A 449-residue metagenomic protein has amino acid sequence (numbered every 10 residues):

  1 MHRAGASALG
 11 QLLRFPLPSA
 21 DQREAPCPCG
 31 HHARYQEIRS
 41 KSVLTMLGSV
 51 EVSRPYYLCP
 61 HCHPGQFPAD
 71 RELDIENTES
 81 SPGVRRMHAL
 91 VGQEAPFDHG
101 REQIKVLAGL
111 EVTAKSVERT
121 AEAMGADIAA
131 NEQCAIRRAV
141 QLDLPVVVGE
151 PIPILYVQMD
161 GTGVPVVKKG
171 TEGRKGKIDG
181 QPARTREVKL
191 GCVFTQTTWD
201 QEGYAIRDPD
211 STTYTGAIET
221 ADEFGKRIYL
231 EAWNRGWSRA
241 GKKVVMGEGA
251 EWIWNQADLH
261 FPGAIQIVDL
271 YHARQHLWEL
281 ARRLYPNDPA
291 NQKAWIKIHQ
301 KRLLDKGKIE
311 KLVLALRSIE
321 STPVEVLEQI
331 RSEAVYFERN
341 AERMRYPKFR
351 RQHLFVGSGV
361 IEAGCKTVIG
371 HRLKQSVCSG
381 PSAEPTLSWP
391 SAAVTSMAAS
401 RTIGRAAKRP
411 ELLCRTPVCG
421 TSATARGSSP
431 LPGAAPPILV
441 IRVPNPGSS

Functional and structural regions predicted by a protein language model:
M1-G10, R14, R54-I438, G447: Catalytic center-proximal scaffold of phosphoryl-transfer enzymes
L12-E24, H31-Q36, G48-S53: Short, flexible, mixed-charge glycine/proline-rich loop motifs that serve as phosphate/nucleic-acid-contacting
P26-C27, C59: Short cysteine-rich clusters marking metal-coordination/redox-active sites
P28-H31, H63: Cys/His-coordinated zinc-binding microdomains
Y35-Q36, V43-S49, E172-K175: N-terminal low-complexity, intrinsically disordered segments
Y35-S40, A69-E72: Short Cys/His-rich "knuckle" micro-motifs
V443-S449: Long, low-complexity, intrinsically disordered segments
